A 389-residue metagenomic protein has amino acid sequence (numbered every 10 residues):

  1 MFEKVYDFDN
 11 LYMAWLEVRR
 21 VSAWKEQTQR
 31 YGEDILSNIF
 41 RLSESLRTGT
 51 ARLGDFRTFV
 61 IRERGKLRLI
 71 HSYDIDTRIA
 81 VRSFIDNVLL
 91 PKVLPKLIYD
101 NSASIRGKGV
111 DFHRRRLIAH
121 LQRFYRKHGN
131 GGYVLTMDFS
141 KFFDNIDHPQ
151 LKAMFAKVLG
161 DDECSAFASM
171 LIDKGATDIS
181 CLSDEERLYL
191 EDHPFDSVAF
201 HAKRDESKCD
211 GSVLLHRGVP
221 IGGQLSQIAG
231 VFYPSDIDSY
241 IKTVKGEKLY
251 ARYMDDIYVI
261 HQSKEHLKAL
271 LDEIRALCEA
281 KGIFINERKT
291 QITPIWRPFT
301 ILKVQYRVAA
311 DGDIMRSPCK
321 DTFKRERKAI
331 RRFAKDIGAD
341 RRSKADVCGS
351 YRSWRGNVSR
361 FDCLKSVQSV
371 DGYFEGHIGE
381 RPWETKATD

Functional and structural regions predicted by a protein language model:
M1-R41, S45: Non-catalytic, polymerase-adjacent accessory regions of viral genome-replication enzymes
W24, K66-L69, I98-S102, M137 (+3 more regions): Glycine- and acidic
G54-F56, A251-D255, E287-R288: Short Gly/Ser/Thr- and Asp/Glu-enriched loop/turn motifs at secondary-structure junctions
Y73, R78, R82, H201 (+6 more regions): Right-hand nucleic-acid polymerase module
N87-D147, D184: Active-site-proximal segment of RNA-dependent polymerases
R126-M254, V259-E273: Conserved polymerase palm-domain catalytic core
L159, R275-I283: A common structural junction motif
